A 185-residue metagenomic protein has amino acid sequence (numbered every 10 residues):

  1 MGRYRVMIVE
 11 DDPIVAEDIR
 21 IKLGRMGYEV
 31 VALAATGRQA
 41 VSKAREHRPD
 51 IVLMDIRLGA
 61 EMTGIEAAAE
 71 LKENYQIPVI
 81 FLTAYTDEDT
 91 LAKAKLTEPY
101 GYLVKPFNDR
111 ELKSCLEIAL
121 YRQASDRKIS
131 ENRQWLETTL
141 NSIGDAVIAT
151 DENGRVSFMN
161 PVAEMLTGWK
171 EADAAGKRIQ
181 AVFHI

Functional and structural regions predicted by a protein language model:
Y4, D12-A32: Two-component/phosphorelay signaling modules centered on CheY-like receiver
E17-D18, E131-G154, P161-M165: PAS/LOV and related PAS-like sensory modules
T36-Q39, A60-E66: Acidic catalytic/metal-coordinating carboxylates
H47-M54, L58: Active-site beta3 strand of CheY-like receiver
M62-A69, E73, I80, T86-V104: Alpha4 helix (beta4-alpha4-beta5 surface) of REC/receiver domains from two-component response regulators
D89, F107-L116: C-terminal output helix
A163-A174: PAS/PAS-like sensory domain cap-loop motif
D173-I185: PAS-family sensory/regulatory domains
